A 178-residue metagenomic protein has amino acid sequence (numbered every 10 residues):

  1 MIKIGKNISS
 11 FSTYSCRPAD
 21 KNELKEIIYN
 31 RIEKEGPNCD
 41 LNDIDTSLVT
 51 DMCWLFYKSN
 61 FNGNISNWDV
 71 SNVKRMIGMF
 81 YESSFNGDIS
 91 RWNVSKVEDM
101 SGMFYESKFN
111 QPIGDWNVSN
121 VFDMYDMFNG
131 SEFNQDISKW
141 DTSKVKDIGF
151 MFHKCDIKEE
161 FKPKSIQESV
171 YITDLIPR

Functional and structural regions predicted by a protein language model:
M1-R178: Negatively charged
